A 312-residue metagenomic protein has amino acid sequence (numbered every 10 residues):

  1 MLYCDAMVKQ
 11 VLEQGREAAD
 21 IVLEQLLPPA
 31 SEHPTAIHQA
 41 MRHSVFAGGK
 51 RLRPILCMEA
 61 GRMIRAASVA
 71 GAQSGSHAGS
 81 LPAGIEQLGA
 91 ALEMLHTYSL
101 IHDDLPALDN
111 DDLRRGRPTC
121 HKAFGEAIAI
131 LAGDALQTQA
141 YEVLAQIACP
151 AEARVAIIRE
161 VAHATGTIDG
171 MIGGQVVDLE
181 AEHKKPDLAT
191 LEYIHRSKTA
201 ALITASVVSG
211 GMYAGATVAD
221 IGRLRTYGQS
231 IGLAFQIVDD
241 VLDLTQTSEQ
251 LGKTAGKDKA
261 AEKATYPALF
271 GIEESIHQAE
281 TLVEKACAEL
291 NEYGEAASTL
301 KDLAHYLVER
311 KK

Functional and structural regions predicted by a protein language model:
M1-L27: N-terminal amphipathic/basic leader segments beginning at the initiator methionine
E17, L27-E289, E295-V308: Mg2+-dependent prenyl diphosphate-binding active-site environment of isoprenoid biosynthetic enzymes
